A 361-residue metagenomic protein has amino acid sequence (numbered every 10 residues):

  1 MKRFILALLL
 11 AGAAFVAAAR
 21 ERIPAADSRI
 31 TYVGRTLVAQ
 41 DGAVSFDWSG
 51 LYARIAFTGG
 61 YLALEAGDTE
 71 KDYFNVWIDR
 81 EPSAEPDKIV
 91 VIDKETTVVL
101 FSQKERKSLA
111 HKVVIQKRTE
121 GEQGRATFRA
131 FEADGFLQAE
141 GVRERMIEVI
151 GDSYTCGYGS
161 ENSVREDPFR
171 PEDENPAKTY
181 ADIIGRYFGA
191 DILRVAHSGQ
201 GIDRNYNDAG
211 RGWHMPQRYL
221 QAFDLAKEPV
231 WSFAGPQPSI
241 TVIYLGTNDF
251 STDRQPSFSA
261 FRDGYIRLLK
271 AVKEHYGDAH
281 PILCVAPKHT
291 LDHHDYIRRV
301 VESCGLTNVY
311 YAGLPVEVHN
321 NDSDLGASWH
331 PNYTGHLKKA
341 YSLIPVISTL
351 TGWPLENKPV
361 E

Functional and structural regions predicted by a protein language model:
M1-F4: Positively charged n-region of N-terminal signal peptides that target proteins for export
L6-A18: Hydrophobic h-region of N-terminal signal peptides that target proteins for export in Gram-negative bacteria
A17-I150, Y154-D173, G352-E361: N-terminal secretory targeting modules
W48-G50, R118-E122, S160, R165-P256 (+2 more regions): Conserved SGNH/GDSL esterase-like catalytic core that processes O-acyl groups on lipids and polysaccharides
L100, N205-D208, D324: Short secondary-structure transition/capping segments
M146, D191, H280-P281: Residues at the starts of beta-strands that form the adenosine-phosphate
V149, I192-R194, Y311-G313: Conserved beta-strand scaffold positions in the cores of enzyme catalytic domains, especially in NTP/NDP-utilizing
Q217-V360: Alpha-helical cap/lid subdomain in secreted, periplasmic, or secretory-pathway luminal O-acyl-processing enzymes
